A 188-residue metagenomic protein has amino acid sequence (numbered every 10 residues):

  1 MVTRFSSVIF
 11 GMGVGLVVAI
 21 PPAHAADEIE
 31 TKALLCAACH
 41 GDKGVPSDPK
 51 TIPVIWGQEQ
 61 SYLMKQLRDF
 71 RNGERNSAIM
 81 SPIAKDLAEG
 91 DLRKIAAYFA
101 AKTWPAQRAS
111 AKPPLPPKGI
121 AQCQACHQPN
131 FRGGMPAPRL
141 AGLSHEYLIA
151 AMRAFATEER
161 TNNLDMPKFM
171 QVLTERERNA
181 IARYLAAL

Functional and structural regions predicted by a protein language model:
M1-F5: N-terminal secretory signal peptides that target proteins for export/translocation
S7-A19: Bacterial N-terminal signal peptides
V17-A33, K43-T51, A97-I120, P136-P138: Electrostatic cytochrome c docking/interface patches
I29, V45-R75, S81-D86, Q124 (+3 more regions): Gly/Gly-Pro-rich "capping" loops immediately C-terminal to redox-active cysteine motifs in periplasmic/lumenal
C36-D42, I95, I120-N130, I181: The canonical Cys-X-X-Cys-His
K85-Q107, E146, Q171-L188: C-terminal capping alpha-helices of c-type cytochrome domains
